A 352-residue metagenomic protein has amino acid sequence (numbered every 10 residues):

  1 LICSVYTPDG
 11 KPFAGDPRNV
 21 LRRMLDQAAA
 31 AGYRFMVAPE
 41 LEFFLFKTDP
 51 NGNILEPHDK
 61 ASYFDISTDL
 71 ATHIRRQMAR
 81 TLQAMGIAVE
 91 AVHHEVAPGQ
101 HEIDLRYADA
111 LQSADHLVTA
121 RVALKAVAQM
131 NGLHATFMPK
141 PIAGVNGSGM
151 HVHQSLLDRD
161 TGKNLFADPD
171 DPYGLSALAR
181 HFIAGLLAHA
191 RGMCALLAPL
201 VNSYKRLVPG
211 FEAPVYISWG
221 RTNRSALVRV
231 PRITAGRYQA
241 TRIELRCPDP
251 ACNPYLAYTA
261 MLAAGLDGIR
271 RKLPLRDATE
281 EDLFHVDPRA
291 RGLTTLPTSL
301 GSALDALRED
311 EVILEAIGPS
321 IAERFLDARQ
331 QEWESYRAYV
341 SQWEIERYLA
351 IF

Functional and structural regions predicted by a protein language model:
L1-F352: Glycine-rich, acidic/polar active-site loops that bind/position phosphate-bearing ligands
